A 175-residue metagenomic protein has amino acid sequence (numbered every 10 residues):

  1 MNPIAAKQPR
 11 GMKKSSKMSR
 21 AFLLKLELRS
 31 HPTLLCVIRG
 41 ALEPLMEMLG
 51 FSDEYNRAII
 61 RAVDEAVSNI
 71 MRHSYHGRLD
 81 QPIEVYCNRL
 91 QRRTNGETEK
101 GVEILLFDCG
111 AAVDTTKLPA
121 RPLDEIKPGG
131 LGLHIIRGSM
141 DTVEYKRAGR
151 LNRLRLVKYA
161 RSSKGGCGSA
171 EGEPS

Functional and structural regions predicted by a protein language model:
N2-K25, M71-S175: Conserved beta-strand-loop-beta-strand hairpin that lines the nucleotide-binding pocket of ATP/GTP-utilizing enzymes
L23-V37: STAS-typified acidic loop motif
S30, F51-E54, R78: Structural signature of the histidine kinase catalytic ATP-binding subdomain
L35, R39-L42, I136: Heptad-repeat coiled-coil signal-transmission/dimerization helices
G40-D64, E125-K127: Conserved short strand/loop->alpha-helix "switch" segment adjacent to the catalytic nucleotide/phosphoryl-transfer site
A66, I70: Hydrophobic residues in the alpha-helical elements that line and stabilize the ATP-binding pocket of the HATPase_c
